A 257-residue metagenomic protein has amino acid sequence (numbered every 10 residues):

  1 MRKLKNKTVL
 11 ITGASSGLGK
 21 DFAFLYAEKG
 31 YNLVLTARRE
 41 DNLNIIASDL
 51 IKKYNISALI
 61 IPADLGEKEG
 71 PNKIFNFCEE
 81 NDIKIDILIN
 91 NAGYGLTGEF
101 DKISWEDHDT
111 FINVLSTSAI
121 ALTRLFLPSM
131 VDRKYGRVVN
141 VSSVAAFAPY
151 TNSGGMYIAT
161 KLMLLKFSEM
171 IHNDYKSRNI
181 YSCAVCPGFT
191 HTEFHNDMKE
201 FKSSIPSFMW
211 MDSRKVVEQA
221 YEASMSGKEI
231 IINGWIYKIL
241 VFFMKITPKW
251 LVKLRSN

Functional and structural regions predicted by a protein language model:
S15-S16: Conserved glycine-rich cofactor-binding loop
K29-I46: Conserved glycine-rich Rossmann-like NAD(P)H-binding loop of the short-chain dehydrogenase/reductase
N91-L96: Conserved NAD(P)H cofactor-binding loop of Rossmann-fold oxidoreductase domains
E99-F100, S104-I112: Substrate-binding pocket helix/loop in short-chain dehydrogenase/reductase
T123, A159-T160: Active-site helix of classical SDR
S143: Residue(s) in the substrate-gating loop at a strand-loop-helix junction that position the organic substrate next
A184, S204-V241: C-terminal helical subdomain
